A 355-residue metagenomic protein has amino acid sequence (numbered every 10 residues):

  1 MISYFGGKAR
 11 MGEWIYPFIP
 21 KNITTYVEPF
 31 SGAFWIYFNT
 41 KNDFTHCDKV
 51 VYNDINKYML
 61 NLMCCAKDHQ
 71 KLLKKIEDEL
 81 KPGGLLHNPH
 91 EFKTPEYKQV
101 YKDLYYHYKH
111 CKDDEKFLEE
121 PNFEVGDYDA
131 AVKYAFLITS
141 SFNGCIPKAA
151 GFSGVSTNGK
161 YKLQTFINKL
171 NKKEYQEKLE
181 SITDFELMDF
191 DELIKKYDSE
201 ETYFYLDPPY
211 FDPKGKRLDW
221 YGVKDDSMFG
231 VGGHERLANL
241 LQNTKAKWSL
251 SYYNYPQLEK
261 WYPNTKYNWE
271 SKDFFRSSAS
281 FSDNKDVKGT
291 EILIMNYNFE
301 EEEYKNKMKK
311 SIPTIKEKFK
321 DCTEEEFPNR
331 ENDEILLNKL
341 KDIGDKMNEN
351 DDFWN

Functional and structural regions predicted by a protein language model:
M1-K21, N42-F44, V50: S-adenosyl-L-methionine
M1-W14, Q70-L218, E325-F327, I335-K339 (+2 more regions): SAM-dependent nucleic-acid methyltransferase catalytic core
I15-F18, Y26-T40, Y52-K57, M63 (+5 more regions): Conserved proline-anchored active-site loop of SAM-dependent methyltransferases that bridges a beta-strand
N22-Y26, C47-K49, E180-T183, Q242-W248: Short active-site oxyanion
T24-P95, Y105: SAM cofactor-binding core of SAM-dependent methyltransferases, primarily the Rossmann-like beta-alpha-beta module
G32-W35, N171-K172, Y253-P256: Short, polar loop motifs at secondary-structure junctions
F211, V223-G344, N348-W354: Long, positively charged, glycine-interspersed low-complexity recognition regions
